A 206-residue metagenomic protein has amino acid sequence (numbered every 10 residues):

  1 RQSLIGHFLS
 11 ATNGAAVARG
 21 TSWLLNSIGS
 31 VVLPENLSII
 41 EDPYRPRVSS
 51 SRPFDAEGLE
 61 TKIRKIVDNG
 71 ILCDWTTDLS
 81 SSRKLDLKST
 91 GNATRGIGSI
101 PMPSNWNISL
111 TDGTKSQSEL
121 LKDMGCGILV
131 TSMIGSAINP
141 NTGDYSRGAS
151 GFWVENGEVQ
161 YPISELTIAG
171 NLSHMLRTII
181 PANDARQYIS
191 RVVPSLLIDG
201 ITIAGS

Functional and structural regions predicted by a protein language model:
R1-L24: Active-site pocket-lining segments that scaffold enzyme catalytic pockets across diverse folds
T12, S27-S206: Dual-mode signal for accessory low-complexity, basic/Gly-rich regions
